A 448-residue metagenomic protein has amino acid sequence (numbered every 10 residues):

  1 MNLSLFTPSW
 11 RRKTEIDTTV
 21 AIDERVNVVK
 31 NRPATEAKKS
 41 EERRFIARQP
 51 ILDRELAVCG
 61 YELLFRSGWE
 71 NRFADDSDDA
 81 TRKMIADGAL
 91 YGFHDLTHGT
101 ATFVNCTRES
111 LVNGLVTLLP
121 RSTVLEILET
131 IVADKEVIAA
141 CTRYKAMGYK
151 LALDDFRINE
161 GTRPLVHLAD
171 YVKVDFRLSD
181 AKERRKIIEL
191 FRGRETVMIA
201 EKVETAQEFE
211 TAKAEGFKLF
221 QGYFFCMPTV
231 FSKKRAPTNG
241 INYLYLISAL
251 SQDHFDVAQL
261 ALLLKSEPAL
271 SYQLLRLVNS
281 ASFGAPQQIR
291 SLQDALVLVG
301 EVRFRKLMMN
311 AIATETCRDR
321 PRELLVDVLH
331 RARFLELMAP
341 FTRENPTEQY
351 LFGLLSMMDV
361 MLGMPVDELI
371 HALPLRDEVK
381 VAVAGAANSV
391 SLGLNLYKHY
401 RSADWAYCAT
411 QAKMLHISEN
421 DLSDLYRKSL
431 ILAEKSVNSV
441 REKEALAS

Functional and structural regions predicted by a protein language model:
N2-R43, G68-Y91, P228-V257, S266 (+3 more regions): C-di-GMP signaling machinery
I22-S122, I127-V132, E136, R143 (+3 more regions): Bacterial c-di-GMP phosphodiesterase EAL domain
F65, R82-K83, S122-L125, Y144-A146 (+5 more regions): Short, low-complexity, polar/charged sequence segments that are solvent-exposed and flexible
E70-R72, A86-L90, I127-I131, Y149-A152 (+7 more regions): Glycine-rich loops and low-complexity Gly/Arg-rich segments that provide flexible linkers or classic glycine-based
A74-D78, F103-T107, S122-I127, A152-L153 (+5 more regions): Short acidic/polar alpha-helix capping motifs at helix-coil junctions
I85, K182, E204-S448: Conserved alpha-helical "signature site" that marks functionally important helical segments or helix/loop junctions
T107-L115, F176-R185, E336-A339: Short, composition-biased local secondary-structure segments
T117-F225, E348, F352: The catalytic core of metal-dependent phosphodiesterases that act on cyclic dinucleotides
